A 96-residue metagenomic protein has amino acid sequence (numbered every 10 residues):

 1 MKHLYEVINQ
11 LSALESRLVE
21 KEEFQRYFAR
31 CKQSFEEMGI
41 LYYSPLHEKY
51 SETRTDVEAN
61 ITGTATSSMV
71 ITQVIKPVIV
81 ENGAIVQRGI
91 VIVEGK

Functional and structural regions predicted by a protein language model:
M1-L18, R26-K96: Extended, amphipathic alpha-helical stalk segments that mediate dimerization and serve as stator/scaffold rods within
